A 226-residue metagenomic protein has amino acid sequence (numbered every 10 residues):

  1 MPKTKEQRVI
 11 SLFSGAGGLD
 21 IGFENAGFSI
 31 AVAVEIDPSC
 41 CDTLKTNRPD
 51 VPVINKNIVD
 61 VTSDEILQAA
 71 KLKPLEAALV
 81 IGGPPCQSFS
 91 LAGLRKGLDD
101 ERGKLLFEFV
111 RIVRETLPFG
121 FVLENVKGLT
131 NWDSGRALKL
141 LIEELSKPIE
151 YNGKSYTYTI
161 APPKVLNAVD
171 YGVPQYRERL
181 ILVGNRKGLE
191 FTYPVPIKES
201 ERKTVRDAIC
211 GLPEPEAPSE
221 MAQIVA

Functional and structural regions predicted by a protein language model:
R8-I10: Conserved beta-strand elements of the Class I
L12-A16: Class I SAM-dependent methyltransferase "Motif I" SAM/SAH-binding loop
E24, D42-K45, P52, I142 (+1 more regions): Class I S-adenosyl-L-methionine
I30-A31: Short beta-strand element of Class I
D37: Conserved SAM/SAH-binding beta-strand->alpha-helix loop
D42-L72: S-adenosyl-L-methionine
D64-E76, Q87-A226: Class I S-adenosyl-L-methionine
